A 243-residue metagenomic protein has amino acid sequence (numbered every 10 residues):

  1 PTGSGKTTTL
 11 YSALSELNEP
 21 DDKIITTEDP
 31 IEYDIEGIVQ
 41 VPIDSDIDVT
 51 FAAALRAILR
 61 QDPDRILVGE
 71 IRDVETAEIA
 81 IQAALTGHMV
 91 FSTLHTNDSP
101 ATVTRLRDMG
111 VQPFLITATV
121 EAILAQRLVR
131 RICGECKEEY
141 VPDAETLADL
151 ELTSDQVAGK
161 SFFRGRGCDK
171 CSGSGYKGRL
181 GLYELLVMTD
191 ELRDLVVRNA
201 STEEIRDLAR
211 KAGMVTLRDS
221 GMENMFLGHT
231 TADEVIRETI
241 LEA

Functional and structural regions predicted by a protein language model:
P1-A243: Short, flexible helix-loop junctions that flank or precede catalytic/ligand sites
